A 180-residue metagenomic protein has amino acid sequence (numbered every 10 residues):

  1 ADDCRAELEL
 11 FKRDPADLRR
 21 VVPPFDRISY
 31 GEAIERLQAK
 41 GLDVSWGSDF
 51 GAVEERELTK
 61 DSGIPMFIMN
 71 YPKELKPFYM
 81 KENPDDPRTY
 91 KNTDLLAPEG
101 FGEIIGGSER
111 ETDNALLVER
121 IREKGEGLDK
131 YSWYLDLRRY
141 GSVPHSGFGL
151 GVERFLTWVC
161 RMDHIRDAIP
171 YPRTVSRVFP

Functional and structural regions predicted by a protein language model:
A1-D2, L42: A generic secondary-structure boundary signal that marks alpha-helix termini
D2-D14: Short, glycine/acidic-rich hinge or "gate" loops at secondary-structure transitions that mediate conformational
R13-A16, R20-P180: A translation/RNA-centric and nucleic-acid-associated enzymatic feature enriched in Class II aminoacyl-tRNA synthetases
